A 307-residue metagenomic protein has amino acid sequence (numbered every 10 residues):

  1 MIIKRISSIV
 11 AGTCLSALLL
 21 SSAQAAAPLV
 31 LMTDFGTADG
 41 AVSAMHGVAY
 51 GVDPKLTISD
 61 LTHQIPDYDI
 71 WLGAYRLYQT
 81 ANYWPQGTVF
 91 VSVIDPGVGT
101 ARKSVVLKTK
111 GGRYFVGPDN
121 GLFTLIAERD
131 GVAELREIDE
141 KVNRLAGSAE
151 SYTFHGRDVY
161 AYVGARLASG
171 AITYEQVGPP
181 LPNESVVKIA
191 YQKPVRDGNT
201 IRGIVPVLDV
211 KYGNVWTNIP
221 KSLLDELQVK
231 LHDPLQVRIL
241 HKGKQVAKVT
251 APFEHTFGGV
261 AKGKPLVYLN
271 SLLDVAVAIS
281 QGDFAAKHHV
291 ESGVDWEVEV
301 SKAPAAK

Functional and structural regions predicted by a protein language model:
M1-K4: N-terminal secretory signal peptides that target proteins for export/translocation
V10-S21: Bacterial N-terminal signal peptides
A23-A25: Boundary at the C-terminal end of the N-terminal hydrophobic targeting segment
P28, G40, V52-I58, Y68-Y75 (+2 more regions): Active-site histidine-anchored catalytic micro-motif
V30-T37, V42-S43: N-terminal signal-anchor module of multipass membrane proteins
V48, V52-K55, T80-W84, R129 (+2 more regions): Change "in soluble alpha/beta enzymes" to "in soluble alpha/beta proteins
S148-L231: Anionic-ligand-binding alpha/beta catalytic cores of soluble enzymes and soluble regulatory domains that recognize
V215-H289: A conserved acidic, glycine/proline-rich C-terminal tail/linker
